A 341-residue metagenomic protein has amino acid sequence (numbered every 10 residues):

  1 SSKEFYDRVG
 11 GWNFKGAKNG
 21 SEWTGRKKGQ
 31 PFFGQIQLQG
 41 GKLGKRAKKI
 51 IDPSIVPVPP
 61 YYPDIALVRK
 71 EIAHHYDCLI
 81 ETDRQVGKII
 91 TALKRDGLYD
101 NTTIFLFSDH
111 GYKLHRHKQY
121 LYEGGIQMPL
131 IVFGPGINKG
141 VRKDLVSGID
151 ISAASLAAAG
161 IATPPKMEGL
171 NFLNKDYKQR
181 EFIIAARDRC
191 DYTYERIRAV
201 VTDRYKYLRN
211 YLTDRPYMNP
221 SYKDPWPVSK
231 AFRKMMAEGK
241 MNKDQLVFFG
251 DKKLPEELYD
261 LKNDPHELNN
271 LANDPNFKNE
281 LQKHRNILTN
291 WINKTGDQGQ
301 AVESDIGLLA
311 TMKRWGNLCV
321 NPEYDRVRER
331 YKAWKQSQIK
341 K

Functional and structural regions predicted by a protein language model:
S1, F33-Q37, I104-L106, L130-V132 (+3 more regions): Structural recognition of the beta-strand scaffold that forms the well-ordered cores of secreted hydrolase catalytic
S1-K45, H115, I184-R187: Catalytic-site neighborhoods of secreted/periplasmic enzymes that process anionic sulfate/phosphate groups
Y6-G11, D100-N101, K139-T202, N269-N270 (+2 more regions): Polar, surface-exposed loop/tail segments that function as active-site lids or cofactor/substrate-recognition elements
K28-F33, L98-I104, Q179-R180, T202-Y205: Loop/turn elements at helix/coil->beta-strand transitions in domains of secreted/extracellular proteins
V56-T102, Y112, L130, G136-I137 (+1 more regions): A long, amphipathic alpha-helix that forms part of the scaffold/cap immediately adjacent to metal-dependent active
A92-S147, G160-E168, A185-A186, Y192 (+2 more regions): Histidine-centered active-site microenvironments of extracellular/periplasmic hydrolases and transferases
Q127, K240-E256, L261-N263, E267 (+1 more regions): Long, internal low-complexity/basic segments
A159-E257, V327, Y331: C-terminal cap/loop subdomain of S1 sulfatases and analogous C-terminal strand-loop tails that border
